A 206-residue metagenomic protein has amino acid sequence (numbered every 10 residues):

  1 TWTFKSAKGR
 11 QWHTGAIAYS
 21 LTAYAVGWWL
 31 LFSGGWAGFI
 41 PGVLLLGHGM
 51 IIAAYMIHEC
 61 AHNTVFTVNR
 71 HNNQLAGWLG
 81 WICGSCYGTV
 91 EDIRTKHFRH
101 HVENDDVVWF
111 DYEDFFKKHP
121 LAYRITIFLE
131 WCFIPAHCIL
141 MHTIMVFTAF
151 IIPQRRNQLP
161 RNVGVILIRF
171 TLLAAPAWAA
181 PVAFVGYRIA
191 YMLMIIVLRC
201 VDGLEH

Functional and structural regions predicted by a protein language model:
T1-G49, M56, C83-R188: Non-catalytic, topology-defining segments of multipass membrane proteins
G34, C60-V65, T95, E205: Membrane-interfacial segments
I52, M56-I57, L204: Helix-to-loop junction signature of class
Y55-H62, F66, H101: Active-site recognition of the HExxH zinc-binding catalytic motif
T67-I82, E113-F116: Post-HEXXH active-site segment of zinc metalloproteases
R188-I189, V201: Generic hydrophobic alpha-helical scaffold/packing signal
I189-I196: Alpha-helical membrane-embedded segments
I196-H206: Transmembrane alpha-helix/helix-exit interface in multi-pass inner-membrane proteins
